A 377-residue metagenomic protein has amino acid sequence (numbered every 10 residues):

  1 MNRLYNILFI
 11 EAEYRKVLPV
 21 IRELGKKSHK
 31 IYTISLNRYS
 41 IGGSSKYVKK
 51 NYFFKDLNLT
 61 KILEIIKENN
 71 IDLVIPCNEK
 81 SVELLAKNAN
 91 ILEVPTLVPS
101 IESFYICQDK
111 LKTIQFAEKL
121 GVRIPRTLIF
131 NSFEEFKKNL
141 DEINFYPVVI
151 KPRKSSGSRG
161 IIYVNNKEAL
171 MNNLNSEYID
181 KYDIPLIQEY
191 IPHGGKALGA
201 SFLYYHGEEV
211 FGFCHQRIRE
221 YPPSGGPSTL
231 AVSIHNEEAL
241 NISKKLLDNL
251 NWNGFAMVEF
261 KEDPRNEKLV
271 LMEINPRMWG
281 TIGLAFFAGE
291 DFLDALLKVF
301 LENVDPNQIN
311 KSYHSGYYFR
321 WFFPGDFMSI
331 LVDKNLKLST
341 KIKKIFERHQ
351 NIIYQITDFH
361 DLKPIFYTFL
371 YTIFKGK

Functional and structural regions predicted by a protein language model:
M1-E102, E134, I365-G376: ATP-binding N-terminal substructure of ATP-dependent carboxylate-amine bond-forming enzymes
I65-I71, E142-F145, D180-K181: Glycine-rich phosphate-binding loop signature in dinucleotide/nucleotide-binding domains
V94, S103-P125, S132, F136-N139: Glycine-/Pro-rich loop/turn segments that contact NAD(P) or position catalytic residues in Rossmann-like domains
A117, I143-Y163, Y182-G194, G212: ATP-grasp fold ATP-binding core
S155-S158, R219-P222, P227-S228, N275-G289: Glycine-rich phosphate/pyrophosphate-binding beta-alpha loops
K167-P223, S233-K244, K261-E262, K268-V270: Phosphate-binding site of ATP-dependent enzymes
D248-L284: Conserved metal-phosphate-binding beta-hairpin within the catalytic cores of diverse ATP-dependent phosphoryl-transfer
K298-K377: Peripheral (often C-terminal) accessory segments that flank ATP-dependent C-N-forming ligase machineries
